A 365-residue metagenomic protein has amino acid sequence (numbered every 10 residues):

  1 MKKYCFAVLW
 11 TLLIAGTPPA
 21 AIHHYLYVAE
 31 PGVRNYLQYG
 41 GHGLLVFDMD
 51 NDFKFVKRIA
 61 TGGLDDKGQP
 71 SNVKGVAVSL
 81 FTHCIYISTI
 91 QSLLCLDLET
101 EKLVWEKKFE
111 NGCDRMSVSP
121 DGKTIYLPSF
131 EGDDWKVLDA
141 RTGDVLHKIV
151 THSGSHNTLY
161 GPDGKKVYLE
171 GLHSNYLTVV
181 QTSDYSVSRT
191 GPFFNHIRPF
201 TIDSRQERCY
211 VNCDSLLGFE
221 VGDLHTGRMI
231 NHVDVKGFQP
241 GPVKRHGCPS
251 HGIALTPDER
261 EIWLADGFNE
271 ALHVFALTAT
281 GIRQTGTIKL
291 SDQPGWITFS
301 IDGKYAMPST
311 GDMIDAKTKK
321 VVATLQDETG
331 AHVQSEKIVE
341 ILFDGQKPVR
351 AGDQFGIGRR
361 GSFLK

Functional and structural regions predicted by a protein language model:
M1-Y4: Positively charged n-region of N-terminal signal peptides that target proteins for export
F6-A15: Bacterial N-terminal signal peptides
G16-K365: Predominantly soluble domains enriched in secretory-pathway, periplasmic, or organellar proteins
